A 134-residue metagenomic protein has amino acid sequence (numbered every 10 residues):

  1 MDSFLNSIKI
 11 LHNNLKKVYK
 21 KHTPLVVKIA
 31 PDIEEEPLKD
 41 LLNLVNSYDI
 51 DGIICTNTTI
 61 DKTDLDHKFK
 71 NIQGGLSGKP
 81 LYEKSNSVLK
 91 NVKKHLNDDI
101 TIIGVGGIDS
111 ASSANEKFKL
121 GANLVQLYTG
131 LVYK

Functional and structural regions predicted by a protein language model:
M1-K9, L38, L42, L89 (+1 more regions): Generic structural signal for well-ordered alpha-helices, preferentially at hydrophobic/aromatic core positions
S3, L44-D98: Glycine/Thr-rich beta-alpha phosphate-binding loop at enzyme active sites
S3-F4, I10-K17, T63: Conserved SAM/AdoMet-binding glycine-rich loop
L15-I33, V92-G104: Short beta-strand/loop segments at the ligand-binding rim of alpha/beta enzyme cores
V26-D32, P37, I50, T58-T63: Extended mid-to-C-terminal alpha-helical interaction segments
V27-A30, G78-L81, I103-G107, Y128: Glycine- and other small-residue-rich loops at beta-strand/loop junctions that grip anionic moieties
I33-S47, K94-D98, I108-V125: Catalytic cores of alpha/beta
G52-K62, G107-I108, A114-K134: Glycine-rich phosphate-binding active-site loops on the catalytic face of alpha/beta enzymes
